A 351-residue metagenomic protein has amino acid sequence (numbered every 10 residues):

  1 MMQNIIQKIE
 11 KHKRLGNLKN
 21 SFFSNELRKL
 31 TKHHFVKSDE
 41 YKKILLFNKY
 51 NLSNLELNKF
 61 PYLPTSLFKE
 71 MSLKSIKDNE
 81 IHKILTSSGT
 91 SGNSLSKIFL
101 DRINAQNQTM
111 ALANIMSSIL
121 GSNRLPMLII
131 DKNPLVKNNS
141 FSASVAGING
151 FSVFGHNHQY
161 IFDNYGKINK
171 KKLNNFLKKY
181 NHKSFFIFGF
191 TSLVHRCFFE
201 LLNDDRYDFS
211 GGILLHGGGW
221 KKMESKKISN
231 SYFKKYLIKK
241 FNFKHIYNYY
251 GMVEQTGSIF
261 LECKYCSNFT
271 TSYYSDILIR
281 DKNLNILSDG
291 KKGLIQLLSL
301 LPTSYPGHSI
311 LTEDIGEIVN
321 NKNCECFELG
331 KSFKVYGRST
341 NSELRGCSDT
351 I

Functional and structural regions predicted by a protein language model:
M1-R14, S21-H33, N139, A146-I351: Active-site glycine/GP-rich loop and adjacent strand/helix microenvironment that borders small-molecule binding pockets
N17-S21, F35-T86, S94-D101, Q108-G121 (+2 more regions): Active-site diphosphate/adenylate-binding microenvironment
G89: The Walker A (P-loop) glycine that initiates the GxxxxGKT/S ATP-binding motif of P-loop NTPases
N93, P134, G219-K222: A short, flexible beta-alpha/helix-coil linker loop
K97-Q106, S142-V145, L202: "Short basic amphipathic alpha-helical interaction patches in structured regions
